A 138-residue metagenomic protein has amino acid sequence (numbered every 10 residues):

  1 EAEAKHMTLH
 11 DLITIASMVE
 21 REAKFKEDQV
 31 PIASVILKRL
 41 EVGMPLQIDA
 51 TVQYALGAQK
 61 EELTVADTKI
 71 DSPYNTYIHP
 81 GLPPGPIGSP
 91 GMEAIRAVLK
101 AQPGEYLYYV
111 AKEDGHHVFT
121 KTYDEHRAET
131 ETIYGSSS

Functional and structural regions predicted by a protein language model:
E1-S138: Bacterial extracytoplasmic/cell-wall-associated proteins, especially those involved in peptidoglycan
